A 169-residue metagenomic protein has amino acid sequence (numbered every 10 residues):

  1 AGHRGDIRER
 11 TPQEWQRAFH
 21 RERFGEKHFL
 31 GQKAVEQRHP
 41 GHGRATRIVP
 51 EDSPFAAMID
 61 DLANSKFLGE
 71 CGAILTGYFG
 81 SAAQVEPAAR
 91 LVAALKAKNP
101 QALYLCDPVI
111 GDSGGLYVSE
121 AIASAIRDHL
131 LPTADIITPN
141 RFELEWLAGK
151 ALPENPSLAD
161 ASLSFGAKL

Functional and structural regions predicted by a protein language model:
G2-G5, E9, E14-C106, I110-S113: Conserved N-terminal subdomain of the carbohydrate kinase-like
L116-L169: Conserved phosphate/ATP/ADP-binding segment of small-molecule kinases
